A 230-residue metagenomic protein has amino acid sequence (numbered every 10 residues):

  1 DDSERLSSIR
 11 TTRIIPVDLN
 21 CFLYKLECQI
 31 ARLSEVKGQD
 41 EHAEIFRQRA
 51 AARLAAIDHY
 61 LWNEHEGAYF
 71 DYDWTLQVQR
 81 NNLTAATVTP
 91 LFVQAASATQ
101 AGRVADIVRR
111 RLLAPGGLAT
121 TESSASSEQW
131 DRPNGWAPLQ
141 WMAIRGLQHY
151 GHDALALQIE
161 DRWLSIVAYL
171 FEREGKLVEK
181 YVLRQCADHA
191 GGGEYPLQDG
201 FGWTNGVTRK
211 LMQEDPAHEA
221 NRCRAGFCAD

Functional and structural regions predicted by a protein language model:
D1-V17, A52-G135, A168-A229: Extended glycan-interaction surfaces of carbohydrate-active proteins
P16, E128-R132, P138-H152: Peripheral, non-catalytic segments that deliver or gate enzyme domains
L19-F22, F46: Amphipathic alpha-helix face/heptad-repeat signature
C21-D40, T89-Q100, W141-A154, V207-E219: Well-ordered alpha-helical scaffold segments within catalytic/enzyme domains
K37-R47, L76: Short, surface-exposed loop/turn segments at secondary-structure junctions
E41, I45, E64, R103 (+1 more regions): Alpha-helix N-cap and coil->helix boundary residues
A43-D58, E160-W163: Short amphipathic alpha-helical coiled-coil/interface segments
R145, D153-L155, I159-I166: Catalytic-core region of carbohydrate-active enzymes that cleave or remodel glycosidic bonds
